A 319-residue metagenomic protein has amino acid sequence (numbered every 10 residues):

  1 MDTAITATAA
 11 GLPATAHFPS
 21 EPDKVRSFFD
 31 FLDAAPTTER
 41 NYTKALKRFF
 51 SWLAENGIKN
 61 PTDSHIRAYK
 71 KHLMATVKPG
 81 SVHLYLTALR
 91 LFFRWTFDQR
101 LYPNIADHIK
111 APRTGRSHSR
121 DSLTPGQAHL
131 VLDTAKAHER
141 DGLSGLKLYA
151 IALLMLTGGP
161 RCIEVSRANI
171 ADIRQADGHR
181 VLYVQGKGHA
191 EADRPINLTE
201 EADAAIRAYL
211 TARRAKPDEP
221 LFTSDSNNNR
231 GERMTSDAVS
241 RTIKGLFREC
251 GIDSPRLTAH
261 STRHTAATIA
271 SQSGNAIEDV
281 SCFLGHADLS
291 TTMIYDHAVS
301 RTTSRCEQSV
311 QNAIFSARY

Functional and structural regions predicted by a protein language model:
M1-Y319: Conserved catalytic core of the tyrosine transesterase superfamily
